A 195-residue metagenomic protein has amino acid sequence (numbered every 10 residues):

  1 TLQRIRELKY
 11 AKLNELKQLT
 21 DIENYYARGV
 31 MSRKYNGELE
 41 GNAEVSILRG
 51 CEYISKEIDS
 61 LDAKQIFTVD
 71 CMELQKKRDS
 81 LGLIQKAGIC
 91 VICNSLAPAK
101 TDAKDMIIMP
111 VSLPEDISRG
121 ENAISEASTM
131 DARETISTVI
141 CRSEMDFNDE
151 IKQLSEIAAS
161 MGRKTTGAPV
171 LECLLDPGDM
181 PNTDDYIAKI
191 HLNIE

Functional and structural regions predicted by a protein language model:
Q3-E195: A solvent-exposed interaction/effector surface
